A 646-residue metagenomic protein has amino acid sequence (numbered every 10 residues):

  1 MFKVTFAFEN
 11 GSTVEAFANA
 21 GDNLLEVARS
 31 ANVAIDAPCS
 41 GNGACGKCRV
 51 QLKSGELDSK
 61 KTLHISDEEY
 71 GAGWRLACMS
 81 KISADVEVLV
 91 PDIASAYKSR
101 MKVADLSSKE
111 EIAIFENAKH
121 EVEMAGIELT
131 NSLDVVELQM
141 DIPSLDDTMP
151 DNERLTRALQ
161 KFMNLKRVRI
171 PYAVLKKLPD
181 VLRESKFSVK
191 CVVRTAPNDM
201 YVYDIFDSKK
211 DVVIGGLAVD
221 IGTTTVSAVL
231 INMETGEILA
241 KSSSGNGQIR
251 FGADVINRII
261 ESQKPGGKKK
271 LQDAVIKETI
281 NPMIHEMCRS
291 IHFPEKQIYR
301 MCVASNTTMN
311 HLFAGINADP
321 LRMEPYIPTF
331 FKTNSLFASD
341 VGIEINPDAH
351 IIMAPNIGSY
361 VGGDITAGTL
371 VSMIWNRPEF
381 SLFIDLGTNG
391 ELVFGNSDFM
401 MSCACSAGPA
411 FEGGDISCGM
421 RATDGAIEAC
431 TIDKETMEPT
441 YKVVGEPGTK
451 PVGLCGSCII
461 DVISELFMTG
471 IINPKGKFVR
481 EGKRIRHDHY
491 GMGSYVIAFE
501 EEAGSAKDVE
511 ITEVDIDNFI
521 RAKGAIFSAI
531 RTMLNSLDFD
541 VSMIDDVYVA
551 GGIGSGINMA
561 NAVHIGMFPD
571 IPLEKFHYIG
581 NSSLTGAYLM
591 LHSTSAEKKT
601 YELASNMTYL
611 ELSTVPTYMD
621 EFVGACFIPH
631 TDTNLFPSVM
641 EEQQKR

Functional and structural regions predicted by a protein language model:
A34-D58, D67-A84: Local cysteine-cluster metal-coordination motifs and their immediate loop/turn environment, predominantly Fe-S cluster
S66-G71, L76-A218, T223, T235 (+7 more regions): Nucleotide/phosphate-binding catalytic cleft detector across ATP-hydrolyzing and phosphate-transferring enzymes
V219-T223, A228-I256, P320-T333, A367 (+2 more regions): Glycine-rich phosphate-binding loop of actin/hexokinase-like ATP-binding domains
G247-R289, D415, A426-T431, N518-R521 (+1 more regions): N-terminal phosphate-binding loop and adjacent alpha-helix
N306-P320, G491, F539, G551-D570 (+1 more regions): Short glycine/threonine-rich loop-to-helix capping motif typified by GTGT followed within a few residues by an Asp-Pro
N396-D398, F539-L603: Catalytic phosphate/nucleotide-handling subdomain of diverse soluble enzymes
F467-L537: A contiguous, well-structured pocket-lining segment that forms one wall/lid of small-molecule binding clefts in soluble
P572-R646: Internal helix-turn-beta structural module
